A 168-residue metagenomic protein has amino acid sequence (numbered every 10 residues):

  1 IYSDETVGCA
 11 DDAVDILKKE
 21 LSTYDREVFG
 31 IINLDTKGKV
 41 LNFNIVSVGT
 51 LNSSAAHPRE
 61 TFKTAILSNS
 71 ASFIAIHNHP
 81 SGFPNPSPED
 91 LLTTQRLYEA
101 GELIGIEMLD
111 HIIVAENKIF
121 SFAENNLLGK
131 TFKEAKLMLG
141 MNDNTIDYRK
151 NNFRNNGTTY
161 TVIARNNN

Functional and structural regions predicted by a protein language model:
I1-L41: Long amphipathic N-terminal alpha/beta scaffold segment
D4, A71, D143, T159-Y160: Low-complexity, intrinsically disordered short peptide segments enriched in small/polar/basic residues
D12-D15, K37, S47-M138: Active-site-proximal loop/helix of nucleotide/amide-processing enzymes and allied scaffolds
I31, H111, Y160-V162: Generic short beta-strand
L137-R154: Primarily interfacial, aromatic-capped hydrophobic alpha-helices that serve as membrane anchors
R154-N168: Non-Sec secretion/translocation targeting segments of pathogen effectors
